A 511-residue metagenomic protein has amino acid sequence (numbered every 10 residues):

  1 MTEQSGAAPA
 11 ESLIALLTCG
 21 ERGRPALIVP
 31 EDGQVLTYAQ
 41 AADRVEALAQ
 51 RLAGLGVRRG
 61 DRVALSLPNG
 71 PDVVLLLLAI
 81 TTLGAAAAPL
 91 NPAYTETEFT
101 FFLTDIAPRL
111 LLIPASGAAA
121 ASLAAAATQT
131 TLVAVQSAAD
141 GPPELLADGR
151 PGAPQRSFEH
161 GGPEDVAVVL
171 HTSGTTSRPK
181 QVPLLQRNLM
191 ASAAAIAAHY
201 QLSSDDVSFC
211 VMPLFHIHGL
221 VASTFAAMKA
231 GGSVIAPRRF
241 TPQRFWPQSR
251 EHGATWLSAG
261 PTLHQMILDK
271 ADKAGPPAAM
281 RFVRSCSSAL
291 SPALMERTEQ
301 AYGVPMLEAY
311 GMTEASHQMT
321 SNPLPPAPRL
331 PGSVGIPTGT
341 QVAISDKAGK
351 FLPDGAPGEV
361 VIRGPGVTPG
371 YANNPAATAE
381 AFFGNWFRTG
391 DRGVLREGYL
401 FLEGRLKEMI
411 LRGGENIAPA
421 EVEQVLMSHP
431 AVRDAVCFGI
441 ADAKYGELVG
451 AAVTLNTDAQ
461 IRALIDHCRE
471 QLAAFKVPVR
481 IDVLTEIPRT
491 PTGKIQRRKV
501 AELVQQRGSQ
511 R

Functional and structural regions predicted by a protein language model:
S5, A26-G70, V74-L78, T95-T100 (+1 more regions): Conserved AMP-binding/adenylate-forming core of the ANL superfamily
A7, G23, P151-H171, S177-R178 (+1 more regions): Conserved pre-ATP/AMP-binding loop-to-beta segment of ANL
V35-A39, A167-A191: Conserved AMP-binding A3 loop
Y94, L257, G364, P369-G370 (+5 more regions): AMP-binding/adenylate-forming catalytic core of the ANL superfamily
A118-E164, K270-A271: ANL superfamily adenylate-forming
M190-V207, I217-W256, M266, K270-A271: Conserved AMP-binding/adenylation subdomain of ANL enzymes
A254-A259, L268-R329, Q341-A343, A348: Gly/Ser/Thr-rich phosphate-binding loop
I336-G339, K350-A381, I417: Conserved ATP/PPi-binding loop(s) of AMP-dependent carboxylate-activating enzymes
